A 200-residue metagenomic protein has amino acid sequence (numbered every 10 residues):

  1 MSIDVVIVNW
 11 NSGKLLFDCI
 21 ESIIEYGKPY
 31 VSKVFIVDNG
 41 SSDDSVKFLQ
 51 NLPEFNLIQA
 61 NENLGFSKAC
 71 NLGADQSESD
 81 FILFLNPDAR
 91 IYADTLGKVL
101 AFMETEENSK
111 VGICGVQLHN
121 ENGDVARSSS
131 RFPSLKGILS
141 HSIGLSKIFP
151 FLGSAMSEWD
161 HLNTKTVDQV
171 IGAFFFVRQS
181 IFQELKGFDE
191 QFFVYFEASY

Functional and structural regions predicted by a protein language model:
S2-D4, K33, Y200: Cell-envelope/extracellular polymer assembly enzymes that use nucleotide-activated donors
E21-V31: Short, acidic, metal-binding catalytic loop of nucleotide-sugar glycosyltransferases
S22, I36-K47, E62: A conserved acidic beta->alpha catalytic loop
Q59-S77: Glycine-rich, basic loop-to-helix element that forms the pyrophosphate-binding segment of sugar-nucleotide handling
I82: Short aromatic/hydrophobic "clamp" motif used to bind/position activated sugar donors
Y92-S128: Conserved donor NDP-sugar-binding/catalytic core segment of glycosyltransferases
P133-V167: Short, flexible, basic/aromatic active-site loop/helix in glycosyltransferases
L162, D168-Y200: A short, conserved alpha-helix in the catalytic core of glycosyltransferases
